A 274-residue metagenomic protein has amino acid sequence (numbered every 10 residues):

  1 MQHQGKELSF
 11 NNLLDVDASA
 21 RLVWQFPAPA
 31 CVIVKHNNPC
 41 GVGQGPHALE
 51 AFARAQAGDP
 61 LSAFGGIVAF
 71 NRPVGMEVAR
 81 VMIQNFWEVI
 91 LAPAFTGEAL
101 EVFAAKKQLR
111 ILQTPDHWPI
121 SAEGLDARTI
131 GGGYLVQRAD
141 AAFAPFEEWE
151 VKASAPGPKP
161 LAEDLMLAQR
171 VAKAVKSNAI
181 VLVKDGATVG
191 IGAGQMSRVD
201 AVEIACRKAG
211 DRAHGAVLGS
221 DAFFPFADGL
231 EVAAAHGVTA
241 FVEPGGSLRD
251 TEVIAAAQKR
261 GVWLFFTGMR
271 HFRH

Functional and structural regions predicted by a protein language model:
M1-H274: ATP-dependent carboxylate/acyl-activation modules
